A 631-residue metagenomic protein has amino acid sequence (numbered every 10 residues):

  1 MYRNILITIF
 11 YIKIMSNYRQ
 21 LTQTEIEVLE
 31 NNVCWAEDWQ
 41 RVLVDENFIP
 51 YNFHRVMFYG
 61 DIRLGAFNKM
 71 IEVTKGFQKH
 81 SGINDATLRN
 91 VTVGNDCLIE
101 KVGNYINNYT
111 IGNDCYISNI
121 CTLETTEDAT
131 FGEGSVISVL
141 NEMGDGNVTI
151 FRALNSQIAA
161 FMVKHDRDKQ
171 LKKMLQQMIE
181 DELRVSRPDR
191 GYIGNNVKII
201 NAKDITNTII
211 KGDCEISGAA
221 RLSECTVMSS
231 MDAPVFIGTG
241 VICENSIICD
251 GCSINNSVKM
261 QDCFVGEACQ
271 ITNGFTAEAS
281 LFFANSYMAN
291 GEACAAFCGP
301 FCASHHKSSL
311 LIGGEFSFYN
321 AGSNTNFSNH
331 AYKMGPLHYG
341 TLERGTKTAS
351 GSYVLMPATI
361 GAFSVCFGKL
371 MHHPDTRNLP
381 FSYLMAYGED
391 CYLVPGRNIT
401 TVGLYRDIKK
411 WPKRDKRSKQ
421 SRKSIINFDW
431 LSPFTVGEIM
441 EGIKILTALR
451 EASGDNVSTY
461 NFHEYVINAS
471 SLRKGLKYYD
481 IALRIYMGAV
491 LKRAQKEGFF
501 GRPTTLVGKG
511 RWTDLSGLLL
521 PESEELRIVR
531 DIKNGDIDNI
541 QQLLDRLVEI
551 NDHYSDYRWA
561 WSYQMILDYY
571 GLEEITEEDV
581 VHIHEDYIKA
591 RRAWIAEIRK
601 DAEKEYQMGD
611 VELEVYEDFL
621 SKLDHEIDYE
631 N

Functional and structural regions predicted by a protein language model:
M1-I14: Short, Lys/Arg-enriched N-terminal segments with co-localized hydrophobic residues within the first ~10-30 amino acids
M15-T24: Intrinsically disordered, low-structural-confidence terminal and linker regions
V28-D38, V44-F67, I71-I83, T92 (+5 more regions): Glycine-rich hexapeptide-repeat left-handed beta-helix
G82-N84, L88-K173, I200, N534-I537 (+2 more regions): Phosphate-/polyanion-interacting regions in eukaryotic proteins
Q177-G194, I199: A charged, amphipathic alpha-helical module
I193, V197, N201-D204, I210-I216 (+1 more regions): Core alpha-helical transmembrane segments of integral membrane proteins
Y387-N631: Long, compositionally biased intrinsically disordered regions
